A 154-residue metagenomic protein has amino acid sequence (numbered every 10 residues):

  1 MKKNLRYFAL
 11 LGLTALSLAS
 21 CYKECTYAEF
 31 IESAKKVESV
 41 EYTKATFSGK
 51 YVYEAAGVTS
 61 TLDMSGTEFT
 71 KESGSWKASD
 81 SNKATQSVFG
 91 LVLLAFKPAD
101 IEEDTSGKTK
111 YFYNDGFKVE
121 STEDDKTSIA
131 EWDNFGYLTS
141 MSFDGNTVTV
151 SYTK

Functional and structural regions predicted by a protein language model:
M1-S20: Sec-dependent bacterial lipoprotein signal peptides
A15, Y27, K44-F47, S60-L62 (+5 more regions): N-terminal compositionally biased, intrinsically disordered segments and leader/signal-like regions
A15-K50, L91-L94, T105, D115 (+1 more regions): N-terminal leader/targeting segments and the immediate start of mature chains
L16-A19, E32, E38, T59 (+7 more regions): Intrinsically disordered, low-complexity segments enriched in Ser/Pro/Gly/Ala and basic residues
L16-Y22, E41, K50, L62 (+6 more regions): Serine/proline-rich low-complexity intrinsically disordered segments, especially terminal tails, linkers
V40-K44, A99-D124: Short, positively charged, low-complexity/disordered linker segments
S48-E103, T147: An acidic-aromatic
V58, D63, K110-K154: Gly/Pro-enriched, hydrophobic low-complexity segments that function as extracytoplasmic propeptides/linkers
